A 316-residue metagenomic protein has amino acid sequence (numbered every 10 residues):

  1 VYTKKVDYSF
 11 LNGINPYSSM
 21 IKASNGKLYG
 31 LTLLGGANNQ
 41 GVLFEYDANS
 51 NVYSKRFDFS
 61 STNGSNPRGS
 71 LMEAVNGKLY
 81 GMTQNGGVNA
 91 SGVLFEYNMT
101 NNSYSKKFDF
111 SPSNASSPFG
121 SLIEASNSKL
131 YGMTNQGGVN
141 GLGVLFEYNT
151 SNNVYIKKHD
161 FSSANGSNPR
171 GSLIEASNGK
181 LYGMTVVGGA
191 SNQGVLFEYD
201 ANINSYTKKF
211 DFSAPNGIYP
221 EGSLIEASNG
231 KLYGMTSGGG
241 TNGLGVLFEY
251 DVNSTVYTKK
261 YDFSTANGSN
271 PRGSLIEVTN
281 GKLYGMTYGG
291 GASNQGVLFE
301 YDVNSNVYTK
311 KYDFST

Functional and structural regions predicted by a protein language model:
V1-T316: Extracellular beta-propeller repeat domains
